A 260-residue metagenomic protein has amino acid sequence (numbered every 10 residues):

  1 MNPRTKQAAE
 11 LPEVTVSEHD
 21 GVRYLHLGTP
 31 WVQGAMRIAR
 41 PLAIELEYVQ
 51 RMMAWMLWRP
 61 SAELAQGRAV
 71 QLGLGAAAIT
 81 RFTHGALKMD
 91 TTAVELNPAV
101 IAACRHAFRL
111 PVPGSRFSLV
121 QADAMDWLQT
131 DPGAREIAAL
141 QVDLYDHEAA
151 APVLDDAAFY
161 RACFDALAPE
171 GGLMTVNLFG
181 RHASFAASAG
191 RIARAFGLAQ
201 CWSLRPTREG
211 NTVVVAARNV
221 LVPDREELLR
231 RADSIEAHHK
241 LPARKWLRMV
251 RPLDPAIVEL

Functional and structural regions predicted by a protein language model:
M1-D20, V32-P41, E47, W58 (+1 more regions): SAM/dcSAM-binding transferase cores
K6-Q7, H19, L25, L42-A157 (+3 more regions): The AdoMet/dcAdoMet-binding core of the Class I SAM-like
E13, K88-D90, G114-R116, G171 (+2 more regions): A generic structural signal for alpha->beta connector loops
V14, A134, S203-L204: A generic local secondary-structure boundary/capping motif
P30-G34, Y145-E148, M174: A short, flexible beta-alpha/helix-coil linker loop
A150, L154, L178-H182, A193 (+1 more regions): Alpha-helical subdomain
A157-P223: C-terminal substrate-binding/active-site "lid" region of AdoMet-derived donor-dependent transferases
